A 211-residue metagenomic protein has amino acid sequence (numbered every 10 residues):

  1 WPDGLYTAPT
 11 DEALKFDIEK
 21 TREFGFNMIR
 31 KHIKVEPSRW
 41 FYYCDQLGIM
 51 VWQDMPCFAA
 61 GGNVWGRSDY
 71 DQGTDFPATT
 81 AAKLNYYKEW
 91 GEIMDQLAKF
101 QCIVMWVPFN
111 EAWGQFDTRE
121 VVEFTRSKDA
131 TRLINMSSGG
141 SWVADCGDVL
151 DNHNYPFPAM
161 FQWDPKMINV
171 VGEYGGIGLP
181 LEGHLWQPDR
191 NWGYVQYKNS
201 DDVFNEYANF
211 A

Functional and structural regions predicted by a protein language model:
W1-T21, Y42: N-terminal carbohydrate-binding accessory modules
K20, M28-A211: Substrate-binding/catalytic cleft of secreted carbohydrate-active enzymes, primarily glycoside hydrolases
